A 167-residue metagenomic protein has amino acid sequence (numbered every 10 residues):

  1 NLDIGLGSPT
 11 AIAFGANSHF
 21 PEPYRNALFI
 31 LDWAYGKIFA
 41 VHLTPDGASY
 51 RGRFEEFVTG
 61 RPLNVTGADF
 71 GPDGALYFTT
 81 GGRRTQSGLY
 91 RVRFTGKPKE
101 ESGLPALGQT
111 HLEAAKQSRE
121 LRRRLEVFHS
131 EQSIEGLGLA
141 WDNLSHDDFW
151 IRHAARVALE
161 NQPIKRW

Functional and structural regions predicted by a protein language model:
N1-V127: Beta-propeller domains with acidic blade repeats across secreted/periplasmic ectodomains and cytosolic WD/CNH propellers
D3, H146-F149: Soluble non-cytosolic domains of exported or imported proteins
S8-A11, L139, A154: Well-ordered alpha-helical segments embedded in enzymatic catalytic cores
R84, H146-D147, Q162: Residue-level signal for short amphipathic helical patches enriched in basic/charged and nearby hydrophobic residues
F94, L144-S145: Detector for the c-type heme attachment site
F94-K97, E160, I164: Non-catalytic alpha-helical coupling and interface elements of nucleotide-dependent molecular machines and regulators
S102-L107, Q132-D142, Q162-W167: Amphipathic alpha-helical scaffolding segments comprising HEAT/armadillo-like alpha-solenoid repeats
A115-Q132, D142, W150-N161: Structural detector for internal amphipathic alpha-helices that build alpha-solenoid repeat scaffolds
